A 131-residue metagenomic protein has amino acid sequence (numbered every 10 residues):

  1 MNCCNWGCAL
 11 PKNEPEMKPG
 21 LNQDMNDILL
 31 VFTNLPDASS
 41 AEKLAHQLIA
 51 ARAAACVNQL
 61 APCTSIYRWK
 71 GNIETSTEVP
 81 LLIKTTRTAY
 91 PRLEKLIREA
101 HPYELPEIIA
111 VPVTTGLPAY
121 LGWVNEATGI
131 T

Functional and structural regions predicted by a protein language model:
N2-T131: Positively charged, small/polar-rich N-terminal and surface patches that mediate targeting and assembly and bind
